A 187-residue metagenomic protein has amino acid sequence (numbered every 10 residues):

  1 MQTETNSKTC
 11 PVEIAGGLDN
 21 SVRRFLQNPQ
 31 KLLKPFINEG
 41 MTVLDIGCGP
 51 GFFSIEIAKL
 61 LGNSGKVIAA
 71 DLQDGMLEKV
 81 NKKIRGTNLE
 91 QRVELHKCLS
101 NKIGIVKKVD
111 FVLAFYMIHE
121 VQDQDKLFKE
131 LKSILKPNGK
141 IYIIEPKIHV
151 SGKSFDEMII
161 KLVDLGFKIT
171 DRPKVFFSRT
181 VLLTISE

Functional and structural regions predicted by a protein language model:
I14-K31, V150-S154: Conserved SAM-binding loop and adjacent beta-strand
R23-M41, E56: Conserved alpha-helix/loop element of class I SAM-dependent methyltransferases that forms part of the SAM/SAH-binding
L44-I46, P50-K102: Class I SAM-dependent methyltransferase SAM/SAH-binding core
N101-V112: A short acidic, Gly/Pro-enriched loop at the edge of an enzyme's catalytic core that lines a small-molecule cofactor
D110-Q122: A short SAM/SAH-binding and catalytic strip from SAM-dependent methyltransferases
D125-P137: A short glycine-rich, Lys/Arg-flanked "PGG" loop and its adjoining helix->strand segment in the class I
N138-E145: Conserved beta-strand signature within the Rossmann-like core of class I S-adenosyl-L-methionine
L165-G166, K174-E187: Core SAM-dependent methyltransferase catalytic element
